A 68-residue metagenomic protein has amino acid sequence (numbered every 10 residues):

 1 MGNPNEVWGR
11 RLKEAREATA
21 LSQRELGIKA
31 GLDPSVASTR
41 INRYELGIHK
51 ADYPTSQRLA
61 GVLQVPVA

Functional and structural regions predicted by a protein language model:
M1-T19, I28: A short, Lys/Arg-rich alpha-helix, primarily the initiator
R10, L21, V36, A51-P54: Residue-level signal for the short linker/turn that defines the boundary of a DNA-recognition helix
L12, Q23-G27, S38-Y44: Conserved hydrophobic/aromatic packing and binding residues within compact polymer-binding modules
T19, A30-P34, L63: Core residues of bacterial helix-turn-helix
L26-A30, L59: Short alpha-helical "recognition helix" segments of helix-turn-helix
G31-A51: Recognition helix of helix-turn-helix/homeodomain-like DNA-binding domains that insert into the DNA major groove
I48, D52-A68: DNA major-groove recognition helix of helix-turn-helix/homeodomain DNA-binding modules
